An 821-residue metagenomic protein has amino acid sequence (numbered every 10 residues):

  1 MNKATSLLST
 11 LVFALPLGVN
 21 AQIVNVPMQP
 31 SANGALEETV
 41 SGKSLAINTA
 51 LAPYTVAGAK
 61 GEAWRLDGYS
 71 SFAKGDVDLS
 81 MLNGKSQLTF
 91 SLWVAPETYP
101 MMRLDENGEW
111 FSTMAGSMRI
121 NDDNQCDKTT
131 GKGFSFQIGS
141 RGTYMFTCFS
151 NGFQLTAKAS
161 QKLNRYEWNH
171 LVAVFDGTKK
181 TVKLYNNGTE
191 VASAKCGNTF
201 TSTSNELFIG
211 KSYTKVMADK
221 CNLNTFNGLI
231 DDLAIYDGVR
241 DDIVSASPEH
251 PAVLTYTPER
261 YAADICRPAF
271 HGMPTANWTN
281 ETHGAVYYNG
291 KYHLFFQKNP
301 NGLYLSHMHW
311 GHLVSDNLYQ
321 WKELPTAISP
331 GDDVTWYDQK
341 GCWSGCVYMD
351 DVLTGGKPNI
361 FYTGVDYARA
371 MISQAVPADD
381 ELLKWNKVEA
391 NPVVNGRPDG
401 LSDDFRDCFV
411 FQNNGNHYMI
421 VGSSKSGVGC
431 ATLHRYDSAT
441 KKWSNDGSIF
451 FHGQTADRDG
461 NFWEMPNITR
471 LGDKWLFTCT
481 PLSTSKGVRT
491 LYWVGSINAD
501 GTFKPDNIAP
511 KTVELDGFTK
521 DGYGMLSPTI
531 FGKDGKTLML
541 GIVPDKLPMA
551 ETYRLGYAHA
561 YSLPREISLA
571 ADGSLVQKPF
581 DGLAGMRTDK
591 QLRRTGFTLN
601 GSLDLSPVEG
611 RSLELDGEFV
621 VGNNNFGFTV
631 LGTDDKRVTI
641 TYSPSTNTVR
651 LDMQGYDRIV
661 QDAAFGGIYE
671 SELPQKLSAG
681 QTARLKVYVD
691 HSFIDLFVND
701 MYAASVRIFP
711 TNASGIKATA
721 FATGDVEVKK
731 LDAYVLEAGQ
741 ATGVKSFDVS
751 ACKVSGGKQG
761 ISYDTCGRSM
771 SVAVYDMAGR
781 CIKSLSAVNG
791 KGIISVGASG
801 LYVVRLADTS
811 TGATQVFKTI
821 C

Functional and structural regions predicted by a protein language model:
N2, N20-S70, D127, A192 (+2 more regions): Extracytoplasmic low-complexity segments
K3-S6, N20, K745-C821: C-terminal outer-membrane/trafficking sorting elements
I23-N25, P30-V40, G68-M145, Q154 (+5 more regions): Extracellular glycan-recognition modules
V24-A32, L88-T98, H170, K220-E249 (+1 more regions): Extracellular, beta-strand-rich glycan-interacting domains
F146-H170, R658-R684: Short, aromatic/His-centered strand-loop micro-motif at the edge of beta-sheets
E167-T181, Q681, K686-I694: Localized edge beta-strand/strand-to-loop motifs within extracellular or lumenal beta-rich domains
A194-L229, V706-K730: Flexible glycan-contacting loops in extracellular carbohydrate-active proteins
I243-D407, Q412-R458, R470-K520, G541-R594 (+2 more regions): Beta-rich carbohydrate-recognition and catalytic domains
